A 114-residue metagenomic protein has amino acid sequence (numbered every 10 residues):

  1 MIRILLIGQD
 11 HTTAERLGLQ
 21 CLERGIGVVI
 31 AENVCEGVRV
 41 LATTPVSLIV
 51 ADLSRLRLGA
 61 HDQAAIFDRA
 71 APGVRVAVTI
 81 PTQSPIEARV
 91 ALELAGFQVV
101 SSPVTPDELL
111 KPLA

Functional and structural regions predicted by a protein language model:
Q9, T79-Q83, P103: Conserved active-site segment of CheY-like receiver
D10-I30: Two-component/phosphorelay signaling modules centered on CheY-like receiver
E32-L48, L56: Acidic, metal-coordinating helix/loop segments flanking the phosphotransfer/catalytic sites of two-component signaling
S47-A70, I80-A88: Conserved phosphotransfer microenvironments
A91-V100: As written
V104-L113: C-terminal output helix
